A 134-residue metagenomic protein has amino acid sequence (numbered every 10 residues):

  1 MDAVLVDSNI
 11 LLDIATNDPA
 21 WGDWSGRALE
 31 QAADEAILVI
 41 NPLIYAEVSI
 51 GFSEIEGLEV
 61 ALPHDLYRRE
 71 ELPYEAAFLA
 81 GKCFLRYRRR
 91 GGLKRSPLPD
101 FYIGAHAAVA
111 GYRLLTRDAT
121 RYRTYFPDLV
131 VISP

Functional and structural regions predicted by a protein language model:
M1-I40, I50-A61, I132: Short, well-structured N-terminal submotif of metal-dependent ribonuclease cores
A3, E30, G104-P134: Acidic, PIN/NYN-like endoribonuclease modules and their adjacent C-terminal/linker elements
V4, I37-V39, L66-E71, R113: Short loop->beta-strand "edge-of-pocket" segments that line small-molecule binding or catalytic clefts across diverse
V6-D7, N41, R95-P97, D118: Histidine- and aromatic-rich ligand-binding microenvironments
A15-D18, E47, R90-K94: Short, flexible loop segments at the rims of nucleotide/cofactor-binding pockets, characterized by
S53-E75: Active-site-proximal, substrate-binding regions of enzyme catalytic domains and RNA-binding/basic surfaces
R68-R117: Active-site neighborhoods of divalent-metal-dependent phosphate/nucleic-acid chemistry enzymes
